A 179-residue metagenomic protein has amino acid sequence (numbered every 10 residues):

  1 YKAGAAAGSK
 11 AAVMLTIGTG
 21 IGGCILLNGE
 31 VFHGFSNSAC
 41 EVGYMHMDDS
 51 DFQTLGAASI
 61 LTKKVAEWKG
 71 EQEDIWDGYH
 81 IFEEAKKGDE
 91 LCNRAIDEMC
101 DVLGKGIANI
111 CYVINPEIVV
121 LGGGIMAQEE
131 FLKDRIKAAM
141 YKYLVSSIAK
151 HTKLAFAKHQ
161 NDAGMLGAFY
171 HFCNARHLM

Functional and structural regions predicted by a protein language model:
K2-S9, E30-V31, H46-M179: ATP-binding/phosphotransfer module of carbohydrate and carboxylate kinases, centering on a glycine-rich
A12-T16, G22-C24: Short glycine-aspartate micro-motif
I21-G22, G43: Histidine-centered metal-chelating micro-motifs
A39-E41: A short acidic/small-residue loop/turn micro-motif
